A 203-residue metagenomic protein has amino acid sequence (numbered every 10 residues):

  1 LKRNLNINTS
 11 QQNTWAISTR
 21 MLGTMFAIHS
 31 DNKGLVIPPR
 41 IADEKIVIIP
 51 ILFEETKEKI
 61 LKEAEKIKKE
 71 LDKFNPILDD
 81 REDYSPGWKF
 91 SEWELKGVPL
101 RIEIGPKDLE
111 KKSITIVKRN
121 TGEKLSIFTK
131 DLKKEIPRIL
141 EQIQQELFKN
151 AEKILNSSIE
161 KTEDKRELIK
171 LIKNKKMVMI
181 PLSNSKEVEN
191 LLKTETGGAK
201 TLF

Functional and structural regions predicted by a protein language model:
L1-F203: NTP/phosphate- and nucleic-acid-binding module
